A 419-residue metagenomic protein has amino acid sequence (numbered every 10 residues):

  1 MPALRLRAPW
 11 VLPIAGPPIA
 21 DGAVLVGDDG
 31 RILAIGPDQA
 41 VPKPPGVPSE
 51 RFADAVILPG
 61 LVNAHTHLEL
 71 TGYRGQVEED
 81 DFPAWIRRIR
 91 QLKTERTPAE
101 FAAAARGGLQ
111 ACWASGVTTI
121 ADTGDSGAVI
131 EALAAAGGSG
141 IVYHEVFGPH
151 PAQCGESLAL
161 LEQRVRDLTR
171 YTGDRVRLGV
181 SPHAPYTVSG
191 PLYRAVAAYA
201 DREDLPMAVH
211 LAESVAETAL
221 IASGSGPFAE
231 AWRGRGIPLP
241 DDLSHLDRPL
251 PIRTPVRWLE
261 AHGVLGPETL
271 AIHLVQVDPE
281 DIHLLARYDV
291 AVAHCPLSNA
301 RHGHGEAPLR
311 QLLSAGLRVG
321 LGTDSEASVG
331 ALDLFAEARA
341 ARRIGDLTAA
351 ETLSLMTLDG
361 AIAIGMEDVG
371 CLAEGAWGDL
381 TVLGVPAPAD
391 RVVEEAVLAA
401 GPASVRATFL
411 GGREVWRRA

Functional and structural regions predicted by a protein language model:
M1-P44, R413: N-terminal metal-binding scaffold of metallo-dependent hydrolase/deaminase domains
A40-L58: Active-site metal-binding motif and surrounding structural segment of the metallo-beta-lactamase
V56-I57, R74-G138, A159-G173: Alpha-helical scaffold segments that flank or form the walls of functional sites
P59-T71, P206-V215: Histidine-centered catalytic micro-motifs
G72-A103, I141-P149, V215-G266, A341: Active-site gating loops and adjacent loop-to-helix segments of metal-dependent hydrolytic enzymes
R74, V215-A229, I282, A286 (+2 more regions): Histidine/acidic-residue-rich catalytic or RNA/ligand-binding cores of hydrolases and nuclease-related proteins
A261-L265, H294, G305-A387: His/Asp/Glu-enriched, well-ordered alpha-helical/loop segment that forms or immediately abuts the divalent-metal
G378-A419: C-terminal cap of metal-dependent C-N hydrolases
